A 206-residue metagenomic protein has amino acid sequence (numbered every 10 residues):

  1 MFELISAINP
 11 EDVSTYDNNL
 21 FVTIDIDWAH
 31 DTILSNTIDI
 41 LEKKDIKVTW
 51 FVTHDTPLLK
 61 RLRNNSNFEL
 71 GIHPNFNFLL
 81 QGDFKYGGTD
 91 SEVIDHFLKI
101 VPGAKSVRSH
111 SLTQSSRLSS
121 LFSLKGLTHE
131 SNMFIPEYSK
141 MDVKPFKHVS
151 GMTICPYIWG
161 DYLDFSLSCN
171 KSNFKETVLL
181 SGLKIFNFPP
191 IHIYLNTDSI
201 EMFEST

Functional and structural regions predicted by a protein language model:
M1-N67, N77, D95, K99-G103 (+1 more regions): Terminal accessory/targeting
N65-V93: Substrate-binding cleft of extracellular glycoside hydrolase catalytic domains
